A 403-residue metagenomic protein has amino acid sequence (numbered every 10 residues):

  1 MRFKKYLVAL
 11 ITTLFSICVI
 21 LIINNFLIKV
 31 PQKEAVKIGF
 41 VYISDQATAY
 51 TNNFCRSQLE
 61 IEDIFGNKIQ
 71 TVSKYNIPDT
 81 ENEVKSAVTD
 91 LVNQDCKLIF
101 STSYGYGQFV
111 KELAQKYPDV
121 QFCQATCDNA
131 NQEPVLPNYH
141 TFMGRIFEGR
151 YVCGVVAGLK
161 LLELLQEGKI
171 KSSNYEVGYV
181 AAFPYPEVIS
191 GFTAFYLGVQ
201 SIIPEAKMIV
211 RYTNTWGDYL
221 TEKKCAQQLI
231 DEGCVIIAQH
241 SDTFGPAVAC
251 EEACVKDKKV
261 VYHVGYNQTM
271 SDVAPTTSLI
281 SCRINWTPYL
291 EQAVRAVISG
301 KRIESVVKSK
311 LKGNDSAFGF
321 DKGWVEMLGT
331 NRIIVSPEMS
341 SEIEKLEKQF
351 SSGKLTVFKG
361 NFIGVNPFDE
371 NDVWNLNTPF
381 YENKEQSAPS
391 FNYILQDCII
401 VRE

Functional and structural regions predicted by a protein language model:
F3-L7, I23-E403: A residue-level marker of the well-folded mature domains of exported/periplasmic proteins
A9-I23: Hydrophobic membrane-insertion alpha-helices, especially the h-region of bacterial N-terminal signal peptides
